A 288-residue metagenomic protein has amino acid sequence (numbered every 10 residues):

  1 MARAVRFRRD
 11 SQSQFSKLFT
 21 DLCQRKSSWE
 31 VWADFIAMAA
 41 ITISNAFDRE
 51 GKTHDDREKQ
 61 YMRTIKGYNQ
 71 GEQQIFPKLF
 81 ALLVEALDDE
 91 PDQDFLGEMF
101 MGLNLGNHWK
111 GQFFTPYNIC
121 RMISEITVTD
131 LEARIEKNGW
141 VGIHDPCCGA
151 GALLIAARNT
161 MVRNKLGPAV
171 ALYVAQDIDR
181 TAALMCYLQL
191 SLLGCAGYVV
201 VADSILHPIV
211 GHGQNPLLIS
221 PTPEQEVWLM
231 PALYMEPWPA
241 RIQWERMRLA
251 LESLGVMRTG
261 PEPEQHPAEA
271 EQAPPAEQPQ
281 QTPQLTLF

Functional and structural regions predicted by a protein language model:
A2-A4, A33, A37-A40, A46 (+14 more regions): A sequence-composition feature that detects small, non-aromatic residues
A2-C147, G151-K165: Class I S-adenosyl-L-methionine
I119-P221: Conserved S-adenosyl-L-methionine
Q189-L285: S-adenosylmethionine
